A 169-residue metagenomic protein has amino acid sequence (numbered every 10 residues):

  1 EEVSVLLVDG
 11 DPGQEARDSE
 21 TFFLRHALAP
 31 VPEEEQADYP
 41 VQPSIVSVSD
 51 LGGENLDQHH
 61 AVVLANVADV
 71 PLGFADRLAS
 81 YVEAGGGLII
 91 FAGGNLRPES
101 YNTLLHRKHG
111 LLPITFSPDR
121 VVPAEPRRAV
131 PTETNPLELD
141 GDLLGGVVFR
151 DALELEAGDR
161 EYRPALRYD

Functional and structural regions predicted by a protein language model:
E1-D169: N-linked glycosylation sequons
